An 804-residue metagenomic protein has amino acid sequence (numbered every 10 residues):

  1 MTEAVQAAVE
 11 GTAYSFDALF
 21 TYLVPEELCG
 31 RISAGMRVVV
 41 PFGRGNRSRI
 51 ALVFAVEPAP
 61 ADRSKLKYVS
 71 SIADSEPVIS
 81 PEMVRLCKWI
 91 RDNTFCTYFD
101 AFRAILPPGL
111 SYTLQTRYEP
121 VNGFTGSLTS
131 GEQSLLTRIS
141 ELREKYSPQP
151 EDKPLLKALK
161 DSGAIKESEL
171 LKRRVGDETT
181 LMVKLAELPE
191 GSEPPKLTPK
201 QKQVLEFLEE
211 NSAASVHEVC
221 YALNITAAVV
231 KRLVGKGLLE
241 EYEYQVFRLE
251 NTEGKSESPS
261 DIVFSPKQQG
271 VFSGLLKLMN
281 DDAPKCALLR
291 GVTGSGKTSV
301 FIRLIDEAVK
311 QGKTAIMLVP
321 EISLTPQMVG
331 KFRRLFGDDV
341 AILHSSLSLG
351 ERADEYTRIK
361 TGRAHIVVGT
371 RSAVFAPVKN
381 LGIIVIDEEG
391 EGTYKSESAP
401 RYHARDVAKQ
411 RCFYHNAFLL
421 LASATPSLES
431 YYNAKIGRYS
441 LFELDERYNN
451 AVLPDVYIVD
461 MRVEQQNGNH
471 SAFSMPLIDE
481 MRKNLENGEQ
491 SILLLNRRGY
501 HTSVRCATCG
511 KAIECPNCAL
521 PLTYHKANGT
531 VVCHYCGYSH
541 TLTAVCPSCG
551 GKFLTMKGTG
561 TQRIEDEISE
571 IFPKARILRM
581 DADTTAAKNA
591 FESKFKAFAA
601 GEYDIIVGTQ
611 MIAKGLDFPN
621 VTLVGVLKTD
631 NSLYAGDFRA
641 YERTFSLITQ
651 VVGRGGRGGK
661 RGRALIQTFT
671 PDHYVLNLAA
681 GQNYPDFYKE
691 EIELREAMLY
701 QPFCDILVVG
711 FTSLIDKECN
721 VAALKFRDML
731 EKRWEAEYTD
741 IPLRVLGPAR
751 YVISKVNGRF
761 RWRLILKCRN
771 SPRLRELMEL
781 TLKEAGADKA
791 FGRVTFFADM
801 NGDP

Functional and structural regions predicted by a protein language model:
M1-V367, S372-S423, K435-A451, R775-E779 (+1 more regions): Accessory, non-ATPase domains that flank or precede helicase/AAA+ motor cores in DNA-metabolism machines
A8, L19, A34, E718-E731: A short, contiguous, amphipathic alpha-helix enriched in charged residues
A18-F20, S215, D705-L707, F760-W762: Short amphipathic alpha-helical segments
P60-L66, S70-E76, A749-Y751, V756-C768: Solvent-exposed, membrane-proximal periplasmic/extracellular interface segments of envelope transport and secretion
P259-S265, Q269, S273, D282-N720 (+3 more regions): Inter-lobe coupling/hinge segments of SF2-like helicase ATPases
F336, F572, R733-D740, D788-A790: Short helix-capping segments at alpha-helix termini
L578, W734-Y751, G792-D799: Short beta-strand elements
K725-E737, L777-D788: Generic non-transmembrane alpha-helical segments
